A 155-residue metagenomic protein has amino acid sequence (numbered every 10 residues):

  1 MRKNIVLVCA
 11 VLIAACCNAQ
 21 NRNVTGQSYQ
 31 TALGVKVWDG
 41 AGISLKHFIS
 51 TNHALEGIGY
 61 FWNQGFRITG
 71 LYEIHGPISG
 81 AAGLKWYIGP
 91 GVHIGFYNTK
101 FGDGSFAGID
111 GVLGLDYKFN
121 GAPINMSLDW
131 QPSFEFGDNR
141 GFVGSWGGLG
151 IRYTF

Functional and structural regions predicted by a protein language model:
M1-G26: Cleavable N-terminal export/targeting peptides
A19-N63, R67: Short glycine/proline- and aromatic-enriched beta-strand/turn motifs that initiate or cap beta-hairpins
Q27-Y29, V37-A41, Q64-I68, L84 (+2 more regions): Residues that define the transmembrane beta-barrel architecture of outer-membrane proteins
K36-G40, G89-Y97, Q131-E135: Short glycine-rich beta-strand segments
D39, G76, L115-Y117, P132-F134 (+1 more regions): Beta-strand elements of well-folded, non-transmembrane domains
H47-L128: Gram-negative (and chloroplast) outer-membrane scaffold detector with strong preference for beta-barrel transmembrane
N120-F155: Predominantly the C-terminal beta-signal and adjacent terminal strand-loop region of outer-membrane beta-barrel
